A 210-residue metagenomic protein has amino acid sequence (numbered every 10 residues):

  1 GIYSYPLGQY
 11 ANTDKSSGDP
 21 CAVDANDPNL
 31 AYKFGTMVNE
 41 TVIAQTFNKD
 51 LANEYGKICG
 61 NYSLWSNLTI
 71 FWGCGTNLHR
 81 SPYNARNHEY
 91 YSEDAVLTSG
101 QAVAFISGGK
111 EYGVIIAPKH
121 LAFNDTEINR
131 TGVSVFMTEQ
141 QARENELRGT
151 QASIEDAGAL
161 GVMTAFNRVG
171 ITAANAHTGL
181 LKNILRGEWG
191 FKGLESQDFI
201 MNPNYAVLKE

Functional and structural regions predicted by a protein language model:
G1-E210: Glycoside hydrolase catalytic-domain context in secreted enzymes
